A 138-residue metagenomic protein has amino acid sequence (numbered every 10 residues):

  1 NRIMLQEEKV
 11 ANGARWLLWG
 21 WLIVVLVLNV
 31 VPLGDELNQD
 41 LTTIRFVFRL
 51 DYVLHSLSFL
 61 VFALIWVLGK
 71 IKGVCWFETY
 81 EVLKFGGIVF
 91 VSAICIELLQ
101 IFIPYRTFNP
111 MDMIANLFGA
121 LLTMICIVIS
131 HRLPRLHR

Functional and structural regions predicted by a protein language model:
R2-M111, L117-R138: Bulky hydrophobic segments
